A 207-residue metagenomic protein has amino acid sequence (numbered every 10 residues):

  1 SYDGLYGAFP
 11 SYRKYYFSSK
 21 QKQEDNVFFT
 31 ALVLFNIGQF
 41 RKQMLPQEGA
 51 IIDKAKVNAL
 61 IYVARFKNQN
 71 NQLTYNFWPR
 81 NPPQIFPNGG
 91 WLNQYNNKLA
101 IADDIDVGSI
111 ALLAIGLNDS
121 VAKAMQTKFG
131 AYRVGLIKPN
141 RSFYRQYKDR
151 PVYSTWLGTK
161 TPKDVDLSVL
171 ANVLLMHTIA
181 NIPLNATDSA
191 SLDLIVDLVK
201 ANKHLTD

Functional and structural regions predicted by a protein language model:
S1-D207: Preference for long, amphipathic alpha-helical scaffolds in soluble/luminal domains and all-alpha bundles
